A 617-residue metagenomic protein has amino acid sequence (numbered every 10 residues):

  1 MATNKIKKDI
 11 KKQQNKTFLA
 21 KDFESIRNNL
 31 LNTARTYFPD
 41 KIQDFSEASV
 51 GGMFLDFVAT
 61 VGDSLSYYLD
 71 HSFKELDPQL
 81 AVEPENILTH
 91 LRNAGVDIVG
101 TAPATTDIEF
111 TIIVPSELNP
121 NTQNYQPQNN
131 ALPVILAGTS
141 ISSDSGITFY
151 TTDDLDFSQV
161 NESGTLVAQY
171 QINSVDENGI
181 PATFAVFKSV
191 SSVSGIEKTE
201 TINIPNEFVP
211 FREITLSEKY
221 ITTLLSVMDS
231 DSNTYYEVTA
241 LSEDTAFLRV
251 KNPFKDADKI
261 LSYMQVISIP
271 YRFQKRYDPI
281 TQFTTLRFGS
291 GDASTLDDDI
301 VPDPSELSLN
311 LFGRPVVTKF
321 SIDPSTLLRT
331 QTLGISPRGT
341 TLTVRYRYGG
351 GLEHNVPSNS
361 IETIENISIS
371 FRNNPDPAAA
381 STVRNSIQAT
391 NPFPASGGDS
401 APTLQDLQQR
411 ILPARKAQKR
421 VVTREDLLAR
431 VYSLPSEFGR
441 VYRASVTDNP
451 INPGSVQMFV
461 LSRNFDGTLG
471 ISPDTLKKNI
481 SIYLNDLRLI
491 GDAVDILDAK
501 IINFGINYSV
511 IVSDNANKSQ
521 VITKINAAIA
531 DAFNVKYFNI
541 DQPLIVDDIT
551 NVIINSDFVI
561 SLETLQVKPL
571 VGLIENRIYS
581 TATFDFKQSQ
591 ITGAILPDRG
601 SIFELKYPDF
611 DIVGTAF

Functional and structural regions predicted by a protein language model:
M1-F617: Signature of Asx- and small-polar-rich beta-strand/turn repeats characteristic of beta-solenoid architectures
